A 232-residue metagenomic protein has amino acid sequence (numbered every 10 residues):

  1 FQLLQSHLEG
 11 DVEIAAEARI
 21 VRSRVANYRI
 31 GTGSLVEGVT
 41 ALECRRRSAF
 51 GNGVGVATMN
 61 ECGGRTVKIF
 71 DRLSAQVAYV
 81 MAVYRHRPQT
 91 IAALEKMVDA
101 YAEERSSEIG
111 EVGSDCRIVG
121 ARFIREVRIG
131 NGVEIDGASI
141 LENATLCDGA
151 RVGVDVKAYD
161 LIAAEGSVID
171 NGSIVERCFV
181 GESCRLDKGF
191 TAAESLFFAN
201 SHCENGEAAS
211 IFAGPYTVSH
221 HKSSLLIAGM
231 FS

Functional and structural regions predicted by a protein language model:
F1-G110, S114-D115, G132: Terminal amphipathic alpha-helical/low-complexity segments used for targeting or macromolecular assembly
L4-Q5, E9-G10, A15-A16, V21-R22 (+24 more regions): Left-handed beta-helix
